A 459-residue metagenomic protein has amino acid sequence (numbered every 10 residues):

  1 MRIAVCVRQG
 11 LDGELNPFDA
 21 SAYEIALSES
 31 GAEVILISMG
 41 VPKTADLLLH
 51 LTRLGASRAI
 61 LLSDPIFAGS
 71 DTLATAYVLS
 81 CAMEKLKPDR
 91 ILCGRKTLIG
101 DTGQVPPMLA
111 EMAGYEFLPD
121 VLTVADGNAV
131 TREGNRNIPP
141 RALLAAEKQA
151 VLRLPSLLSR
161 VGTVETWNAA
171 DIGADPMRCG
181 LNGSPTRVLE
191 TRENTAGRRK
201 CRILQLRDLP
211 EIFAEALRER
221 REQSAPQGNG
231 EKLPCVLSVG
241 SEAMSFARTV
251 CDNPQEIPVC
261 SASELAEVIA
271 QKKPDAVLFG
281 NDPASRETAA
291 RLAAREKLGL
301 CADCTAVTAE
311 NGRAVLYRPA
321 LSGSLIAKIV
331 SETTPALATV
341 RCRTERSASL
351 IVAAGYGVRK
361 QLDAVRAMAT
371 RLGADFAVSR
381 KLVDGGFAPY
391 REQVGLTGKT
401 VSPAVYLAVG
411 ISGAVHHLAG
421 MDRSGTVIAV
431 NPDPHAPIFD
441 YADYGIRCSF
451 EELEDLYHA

Functional and structural regions predicted by a protein language model:
M1-A459: N-terminal glycine-rich FAD/FM-binding segment characteristic of electron-transfer flavoproteins
